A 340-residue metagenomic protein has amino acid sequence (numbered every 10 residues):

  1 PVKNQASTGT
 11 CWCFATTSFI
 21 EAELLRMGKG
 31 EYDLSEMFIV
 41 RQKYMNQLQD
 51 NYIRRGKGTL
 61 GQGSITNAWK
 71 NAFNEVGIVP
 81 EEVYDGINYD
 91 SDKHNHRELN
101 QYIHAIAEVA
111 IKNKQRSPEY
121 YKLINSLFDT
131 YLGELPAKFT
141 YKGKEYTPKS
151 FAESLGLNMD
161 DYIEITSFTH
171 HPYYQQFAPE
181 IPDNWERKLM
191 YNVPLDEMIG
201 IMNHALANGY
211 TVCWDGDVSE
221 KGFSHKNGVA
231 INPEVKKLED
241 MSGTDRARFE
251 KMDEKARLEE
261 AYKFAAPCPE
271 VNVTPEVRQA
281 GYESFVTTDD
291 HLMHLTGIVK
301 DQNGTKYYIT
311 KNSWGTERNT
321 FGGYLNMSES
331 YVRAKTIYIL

Functional and structural regions predicted by a protein language model:
P1-P172, F177-C213, N319: Active-site nucleophile-adjacent alpha helix/oxyanion-hole segment immediately C-terminal to the catalytic cysteine
P118, K122-L340: Active-site signature of cysteine proteases
